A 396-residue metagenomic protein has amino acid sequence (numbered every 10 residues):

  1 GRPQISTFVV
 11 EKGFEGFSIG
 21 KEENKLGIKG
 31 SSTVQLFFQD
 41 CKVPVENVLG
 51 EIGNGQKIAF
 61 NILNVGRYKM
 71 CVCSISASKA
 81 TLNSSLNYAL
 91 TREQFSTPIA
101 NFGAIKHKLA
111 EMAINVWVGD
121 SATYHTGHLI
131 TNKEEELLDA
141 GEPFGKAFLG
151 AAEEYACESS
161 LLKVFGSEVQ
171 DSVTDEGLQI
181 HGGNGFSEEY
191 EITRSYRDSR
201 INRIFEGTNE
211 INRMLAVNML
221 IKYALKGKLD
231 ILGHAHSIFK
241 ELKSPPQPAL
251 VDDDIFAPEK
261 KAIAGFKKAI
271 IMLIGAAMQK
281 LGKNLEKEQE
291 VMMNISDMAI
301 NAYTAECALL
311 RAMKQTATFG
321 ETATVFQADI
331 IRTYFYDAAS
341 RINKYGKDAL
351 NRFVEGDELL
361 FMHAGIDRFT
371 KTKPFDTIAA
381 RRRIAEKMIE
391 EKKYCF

Functional and structural regions predicted by a protein language model:
G1-I75, K79, N83, T97 (+3 more regions): FAD-binding core of flavoproteins
V48-L63, Y88-G103, T126-E153, Q179-D198 (+3 more regions): Conserved catalytic-core motifs characterized by acidic clusters
R67-G145, L250-A317, I342: Extended amphipathic alpha-helical segments enriched in small hydrophobics
G103, S160, V291-S296, T322-T333: Short, charged, amphipathic alpha-helical segments
I105-A110, N115-A151, E158, F165-S167 (+2 more regions): Acidic/histidine-rich catalytic neighborhood
L149-N184, A328-K347: Charged, glycine-rich active-site and insertion segments that engage polyanionic ligands
V173, N184-F256, F353-F396: Glycine-rich phosphate/cofactor-binding loops in nucleotide/flavin-utilizing enzymes
N301-T304, A308-D367: C-terminal structured "cap/appendage" subdomains that terminate the fold
